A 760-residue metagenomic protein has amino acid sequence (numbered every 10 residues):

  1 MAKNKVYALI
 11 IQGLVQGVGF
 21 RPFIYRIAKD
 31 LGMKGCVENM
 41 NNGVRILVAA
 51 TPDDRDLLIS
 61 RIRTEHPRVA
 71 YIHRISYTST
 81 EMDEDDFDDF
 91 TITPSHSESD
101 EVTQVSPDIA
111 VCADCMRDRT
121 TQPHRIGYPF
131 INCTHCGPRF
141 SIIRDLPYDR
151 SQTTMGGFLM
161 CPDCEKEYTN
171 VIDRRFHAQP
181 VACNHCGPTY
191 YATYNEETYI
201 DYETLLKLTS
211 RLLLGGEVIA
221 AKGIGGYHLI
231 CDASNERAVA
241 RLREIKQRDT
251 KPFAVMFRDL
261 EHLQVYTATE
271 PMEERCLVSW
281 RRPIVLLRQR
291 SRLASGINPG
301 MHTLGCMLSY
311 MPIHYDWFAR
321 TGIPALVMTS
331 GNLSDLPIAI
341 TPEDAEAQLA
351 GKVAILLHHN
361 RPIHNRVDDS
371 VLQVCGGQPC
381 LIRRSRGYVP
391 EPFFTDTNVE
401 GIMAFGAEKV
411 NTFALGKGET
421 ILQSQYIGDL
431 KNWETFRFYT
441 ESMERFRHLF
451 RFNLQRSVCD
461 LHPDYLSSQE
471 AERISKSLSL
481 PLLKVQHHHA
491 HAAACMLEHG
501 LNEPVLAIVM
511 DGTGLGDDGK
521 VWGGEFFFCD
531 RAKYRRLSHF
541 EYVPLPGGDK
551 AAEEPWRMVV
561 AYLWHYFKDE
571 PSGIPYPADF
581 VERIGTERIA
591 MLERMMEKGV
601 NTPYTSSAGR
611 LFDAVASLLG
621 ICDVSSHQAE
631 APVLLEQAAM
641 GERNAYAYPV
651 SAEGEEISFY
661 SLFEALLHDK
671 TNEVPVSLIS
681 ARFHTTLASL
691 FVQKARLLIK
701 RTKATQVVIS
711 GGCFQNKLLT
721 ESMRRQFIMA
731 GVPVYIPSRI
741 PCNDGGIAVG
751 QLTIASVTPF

Functional and structural regions predicted by a protein language model:
M1-P180, N184: Intrinsically disordered, low-complexity, mixed-charge
Y71, E167, T321-D396, Y604: Internal gly/pro-rich beta-alpha loop/helix module that stabilizes soluble enzyme cofactors or their anionic handles
S79, V218, G226-Q289: A phosphate-binding glycine/aspartate-rich beta-alpha loop in the early core of alpha/beta enzymes
E165, F176, P180, G187-T189 (+5 more regions): A contiguous, well-structured pocket-lining segment that forms one wall/lid of small-molecule binding clefts in soluble
A220, R451-D464, L482, T702-C713: Short glycine-rich phosphate-binding loop at a beta-alpha junction
Q264-T269, D316, I338-A345, D369-S370 (+2 more regions): Conserved phosphate-binding catalytic cores of ATP/NTP-utilizing and phosphoryl-transfer enzymes
D460, L478-H491, T705-S710, K717 (+1 more regions): Conserved phosphate-binding/catalytic loops in two-lobed NTP-binding clefts
H488-M510, G514-G516, P555-W564, D613 (+3 more regions): Glycine-rich phosphate-binding/hydrolytic loop that grips phosphoryl groups
